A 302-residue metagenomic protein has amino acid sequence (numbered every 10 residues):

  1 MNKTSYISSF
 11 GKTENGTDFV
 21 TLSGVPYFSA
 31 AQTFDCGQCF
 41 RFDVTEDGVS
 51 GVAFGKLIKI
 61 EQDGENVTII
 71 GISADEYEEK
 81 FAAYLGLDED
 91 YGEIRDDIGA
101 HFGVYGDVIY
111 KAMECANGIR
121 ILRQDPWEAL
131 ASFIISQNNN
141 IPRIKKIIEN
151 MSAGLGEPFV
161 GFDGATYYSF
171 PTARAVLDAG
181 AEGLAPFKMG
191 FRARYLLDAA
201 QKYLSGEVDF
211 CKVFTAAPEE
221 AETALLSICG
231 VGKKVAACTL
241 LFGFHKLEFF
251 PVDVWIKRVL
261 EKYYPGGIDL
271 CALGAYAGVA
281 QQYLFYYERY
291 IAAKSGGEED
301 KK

Functional and structural regions predicted by a protein language model:
M1-K302: HhH-family (HhH-GPD) DNA N-glycosylase catalytic core used in base-excision repair
